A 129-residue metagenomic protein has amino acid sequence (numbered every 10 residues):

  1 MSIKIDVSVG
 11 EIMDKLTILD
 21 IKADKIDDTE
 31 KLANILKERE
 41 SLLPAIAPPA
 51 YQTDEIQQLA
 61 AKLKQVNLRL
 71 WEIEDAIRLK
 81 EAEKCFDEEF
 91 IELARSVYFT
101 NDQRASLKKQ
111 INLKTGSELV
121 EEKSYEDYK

Functional and structural regions predicted by a protein language model:
M1-K129: Extended, charge-rich alpha-helical interface modules
